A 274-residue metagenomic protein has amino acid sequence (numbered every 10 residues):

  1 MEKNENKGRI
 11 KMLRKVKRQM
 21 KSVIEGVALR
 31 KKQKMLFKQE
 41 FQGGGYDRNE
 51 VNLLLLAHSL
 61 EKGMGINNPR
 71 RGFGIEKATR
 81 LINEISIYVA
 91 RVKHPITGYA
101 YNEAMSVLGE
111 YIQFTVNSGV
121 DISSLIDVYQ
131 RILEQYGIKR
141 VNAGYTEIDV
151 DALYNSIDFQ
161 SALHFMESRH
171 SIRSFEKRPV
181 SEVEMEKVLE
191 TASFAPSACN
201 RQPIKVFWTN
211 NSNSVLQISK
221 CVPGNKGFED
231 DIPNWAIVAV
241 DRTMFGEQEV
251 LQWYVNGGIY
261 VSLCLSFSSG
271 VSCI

Functional and structural regions predicted by a protein language model:
E2-I274: Acidic, surface-exposed loops and disordered segments
